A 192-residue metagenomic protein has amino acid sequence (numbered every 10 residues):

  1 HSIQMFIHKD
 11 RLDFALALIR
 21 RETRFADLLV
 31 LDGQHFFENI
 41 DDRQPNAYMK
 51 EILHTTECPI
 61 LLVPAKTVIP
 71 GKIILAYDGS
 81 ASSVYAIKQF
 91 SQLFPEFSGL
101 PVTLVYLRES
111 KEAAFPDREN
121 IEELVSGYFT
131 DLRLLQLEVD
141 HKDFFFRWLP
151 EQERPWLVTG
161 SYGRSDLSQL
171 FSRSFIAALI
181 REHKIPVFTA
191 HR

Functional and structural regions predicted by a protein language model:
H1-L29, G127-L157, Y162-F171, F175-A177 (+1 more regions): Structural beta-alpha unit
H8-D10, V63, V105-L107, L135-V139 (+1 more regions): Conserved beta-strand termini and adjacent loop/short-helix elements that scaffold enzyme active sites in alpha/beta
I19-G99, T103, R181-R192: Intrinsically disordered or low-complexity boundary/linker segments at protein termini and domain junctions
F37-N39, E109-A114, S165-D166: Short, small-residue-enriched loops and turns at beta-alpha junctions that line or gate enzyme active sites
D41, I73, A86, A113-D117 (+2 more regions): Short, well-ordered secondary-structure micro-motifs
Q44-Y48, D117-E119, F171-I176: Charged helix-capping and loop-helix junction motifs
K50, S91, E123, F146 (+1 more regions): Active-site phosphate/pyrophosphate- and oxyanion-stabilizing loops and adjacent acidic/basic residues in soluble
P101-S126, L132: Acidic, proline/glycine-rich short linear motifs
